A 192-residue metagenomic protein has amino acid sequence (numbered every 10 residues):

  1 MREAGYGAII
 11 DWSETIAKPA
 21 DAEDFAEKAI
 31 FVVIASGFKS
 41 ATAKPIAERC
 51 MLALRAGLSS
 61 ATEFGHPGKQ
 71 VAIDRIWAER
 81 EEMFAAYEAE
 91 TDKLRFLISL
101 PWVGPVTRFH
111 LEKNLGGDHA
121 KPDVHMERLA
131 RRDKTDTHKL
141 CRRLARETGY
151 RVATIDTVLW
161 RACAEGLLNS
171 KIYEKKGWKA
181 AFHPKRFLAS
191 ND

Functional and structural regions predicted by a protein language model:
M1-G65: Structure-specific DNA junction-binding interface
M1-I16, Q70, D74-W77, A89-D192: C-terminal accessory module of base-excision DNA glycosylases/AP lyases that mediates lesion recognition and DNA
I34-T42, E81, H119, K134 (+1 more regions): Short alpha-helix boundary/capping elements
F38-W102, V106: Alpha-helical ds-nucleic-acid-binding substructure associated with the helix-hairpin-helix region of base-excision DNA
